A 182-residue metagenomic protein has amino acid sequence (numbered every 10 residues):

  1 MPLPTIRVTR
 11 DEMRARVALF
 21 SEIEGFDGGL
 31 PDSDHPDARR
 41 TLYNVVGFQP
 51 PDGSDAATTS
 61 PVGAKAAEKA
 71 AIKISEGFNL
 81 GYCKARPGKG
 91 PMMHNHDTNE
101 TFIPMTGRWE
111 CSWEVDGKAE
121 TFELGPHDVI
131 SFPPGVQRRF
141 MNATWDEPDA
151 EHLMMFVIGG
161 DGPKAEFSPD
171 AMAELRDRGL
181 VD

Functional and structural regions predicted by a protein language model:
M1-E76: A short, N-terminal "cap"/entry segment at the start of jelly-roll beta-barrel domains of the cupin/DSBH fold
P2-E12, Q137-D182: Double-stranded beta-helix
P61-E68, N79-H96, P134: Conserved short histidine dyad/triad with adjacent acidic residue
E68-K73, P91-H96, W113, T121-E123 (+1 more regions): Short histidine-centered beta-strand/loop micro-motifs that create catalytic or ligand/metal-coordination sites
G77, Y82-R86, N95-V115, I158-G159: Short, conserved beta-strand element in jelly-roll/cupin
L80, G90, N99, A119 (+1 more regions): A structural connector/turn signal
K89-M92, E110, D128-I130, P134-M141: Histidine-centered metal-chelating micro-motifs
I103, V115-P134: Short acidic-glycine-tyrosine-enriched beta hairpin
